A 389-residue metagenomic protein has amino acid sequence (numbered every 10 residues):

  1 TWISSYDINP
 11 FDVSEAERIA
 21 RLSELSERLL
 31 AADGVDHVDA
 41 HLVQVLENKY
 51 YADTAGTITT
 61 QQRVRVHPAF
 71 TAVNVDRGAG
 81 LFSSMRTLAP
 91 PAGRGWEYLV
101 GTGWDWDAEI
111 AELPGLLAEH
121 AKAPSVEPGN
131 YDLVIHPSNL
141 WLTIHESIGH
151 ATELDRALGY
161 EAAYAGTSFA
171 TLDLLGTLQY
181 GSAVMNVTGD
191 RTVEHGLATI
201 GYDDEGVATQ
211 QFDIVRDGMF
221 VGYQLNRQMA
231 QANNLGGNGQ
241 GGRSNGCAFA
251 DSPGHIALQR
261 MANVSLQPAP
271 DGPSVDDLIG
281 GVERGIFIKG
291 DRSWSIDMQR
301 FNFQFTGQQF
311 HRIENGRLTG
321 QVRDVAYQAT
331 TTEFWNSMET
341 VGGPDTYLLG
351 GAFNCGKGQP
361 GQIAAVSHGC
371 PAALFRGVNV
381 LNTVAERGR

Functional and structural regions predicted by a protein language model:
T1-R389: N-terminal small-residue-enriched
